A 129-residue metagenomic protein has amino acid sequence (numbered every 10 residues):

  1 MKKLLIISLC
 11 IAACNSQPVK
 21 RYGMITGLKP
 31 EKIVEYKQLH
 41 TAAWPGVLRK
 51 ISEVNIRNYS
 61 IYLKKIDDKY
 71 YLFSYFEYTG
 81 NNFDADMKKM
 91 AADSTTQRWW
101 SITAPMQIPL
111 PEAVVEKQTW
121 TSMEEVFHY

Functional and structural regions predicted by a protein language model:
M1-I7: Sec-dependent signal peptide recognition, specifically the positively charged N-region followed immediately by
V19-I33: Terminal, regulation- and interaction-focused segments at domain boundaries
K32-R57: Short amphipathic alpha-helical segments
K50-R57, E77-T119: An amphipathic, aromatic/His-enriched active-site/gating alpha helix that lines ligand/cofactor pockets
Y62-I66: Short beta-strand micro-motifs enriched in acidic
Y70-S74: A generic structural motif
